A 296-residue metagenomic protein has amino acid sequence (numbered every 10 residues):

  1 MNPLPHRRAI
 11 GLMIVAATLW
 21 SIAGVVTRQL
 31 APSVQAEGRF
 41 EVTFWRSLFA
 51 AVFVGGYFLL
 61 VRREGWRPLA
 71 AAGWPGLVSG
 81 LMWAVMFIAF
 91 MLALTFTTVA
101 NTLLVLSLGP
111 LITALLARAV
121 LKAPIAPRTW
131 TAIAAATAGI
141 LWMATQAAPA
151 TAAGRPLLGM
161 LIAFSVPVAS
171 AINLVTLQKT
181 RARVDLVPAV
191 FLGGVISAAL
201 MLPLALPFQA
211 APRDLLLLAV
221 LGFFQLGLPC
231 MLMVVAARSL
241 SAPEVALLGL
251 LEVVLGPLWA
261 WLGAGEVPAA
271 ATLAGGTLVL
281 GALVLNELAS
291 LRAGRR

Functional and structural regions predicted by a protein language model:
M1-F44, L81, A89, A138 (+1 more regions): Glycine-/small-residue-enriched transmembrane alpha-helix faces in small-molecule transporters and effluxers
N2, S47, T145, L250-R296: C-terminal-most transmembrane helix of multi-pass membrane proteins
R8-A16, E64-A89, L157-V166, L202 (+2 more regions): Loop-to-transmembrane-helix transition segments
Q35-V85, I112, V168-N173, V190-P207 (+2 more regions): Transmembrane alpha-helices of multi-pass small-molecule transport proteins
E41-V52, M91-P124, A242-W261: Specific alpha-helical transmembrane segments that line the substrate/conduction pathway and gating interfaces
V54, F58, W83, I125-A147 (+3 more regions): Hydrophobic transmembrane alpha-helices of multi-pass small-molecule transport proteins
A70, N101-L106, A119-W142, A153-G159 (+2 more regions): Loop-to-transmembrane alpha-helix entry segments
T102-L108, L177-I196, L226-L262: Helix-helix packing/entry segments at the starts of transmembrane helices
